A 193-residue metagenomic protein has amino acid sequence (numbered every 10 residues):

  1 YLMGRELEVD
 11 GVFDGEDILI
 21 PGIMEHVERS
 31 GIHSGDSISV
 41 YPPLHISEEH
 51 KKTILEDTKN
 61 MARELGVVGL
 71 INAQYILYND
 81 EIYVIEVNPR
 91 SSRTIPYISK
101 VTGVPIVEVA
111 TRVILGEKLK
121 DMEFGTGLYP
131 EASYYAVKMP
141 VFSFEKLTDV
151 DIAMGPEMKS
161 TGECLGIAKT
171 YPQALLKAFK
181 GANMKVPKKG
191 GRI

Functional and structural regions predicted by a protein language model:
Y1-G191: ATP-dependent carboxylate activation and anion-phosphoryl transfer catalytic cores that bind Mg-ATP to form
